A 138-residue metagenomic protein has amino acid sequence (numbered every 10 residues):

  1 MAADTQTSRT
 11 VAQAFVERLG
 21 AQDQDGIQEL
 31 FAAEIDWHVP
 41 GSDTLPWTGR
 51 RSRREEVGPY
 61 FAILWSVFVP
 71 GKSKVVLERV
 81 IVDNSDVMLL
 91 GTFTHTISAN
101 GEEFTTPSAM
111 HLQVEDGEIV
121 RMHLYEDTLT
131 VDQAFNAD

Functional and structural regions predicted by a protein language model:
M1-A33, D138: Short, low-complexity N-terminal intrinsically disordered segments enriched in polar/charged residues
A2-D4, A62-D138: A beta-strand edge to alpha-helix "cap/lid" segment located at domain peripheries
F15, I27, I35, R53 (+4 more regions): Hydrophobic pocket/interface hotspot
D25-G26, A33-V82: A solvent-exposed, acidic/Ser-Thr-rich amphipathic alpha-helical stretch
I27, A32-E34, S42, G101 (+2 more regions): Generic secondary-structure boundary/loop-capping signal
